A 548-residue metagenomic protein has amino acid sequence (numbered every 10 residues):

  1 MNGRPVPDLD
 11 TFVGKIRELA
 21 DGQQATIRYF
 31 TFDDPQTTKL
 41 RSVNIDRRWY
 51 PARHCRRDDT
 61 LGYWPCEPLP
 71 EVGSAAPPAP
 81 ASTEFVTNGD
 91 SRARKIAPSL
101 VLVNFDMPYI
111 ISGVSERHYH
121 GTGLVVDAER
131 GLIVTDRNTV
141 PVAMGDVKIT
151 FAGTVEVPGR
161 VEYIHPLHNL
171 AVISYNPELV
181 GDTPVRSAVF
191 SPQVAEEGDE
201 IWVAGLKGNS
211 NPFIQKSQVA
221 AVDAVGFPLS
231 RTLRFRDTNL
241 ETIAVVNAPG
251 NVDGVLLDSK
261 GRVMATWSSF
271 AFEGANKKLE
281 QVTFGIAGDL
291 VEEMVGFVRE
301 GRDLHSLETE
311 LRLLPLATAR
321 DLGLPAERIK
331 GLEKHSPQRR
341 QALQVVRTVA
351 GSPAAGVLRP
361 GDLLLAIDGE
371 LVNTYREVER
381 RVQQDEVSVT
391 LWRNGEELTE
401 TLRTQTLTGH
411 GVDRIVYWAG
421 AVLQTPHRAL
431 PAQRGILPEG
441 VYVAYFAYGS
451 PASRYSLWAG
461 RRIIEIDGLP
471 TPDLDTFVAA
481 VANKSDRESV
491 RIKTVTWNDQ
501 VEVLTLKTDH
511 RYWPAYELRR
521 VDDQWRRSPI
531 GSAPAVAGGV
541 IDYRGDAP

Functional and structural regions predicted by a protein language model:
M1-L102, D106-P108, R117-T139, M144 (+9 more regions): C-terminal recognition in membrane/secretory proteostasis and scaffolding
R160, Q215-A221, R462: Short beta-strand-centered aromatic/proline hotspots
V189-Q215, E396: Short glycine/Trp-rich loop-beta-loop segment that forms part of the substrate-binding cleft
K207-N209, F272, K277: Catalytic-center loop of serine/cysteine hydrolases
S210, V225, L229, A248 (+1 more regions): Solenoidal tandem-repeat scaffolds enriched in leucines and small polar residues
V222-V225, L314-L316: Glycine-rich, acidic and aromatic/proline-enriched surface loops and short helix-turn segments that act as binding
T232-R234: Soluble extramembrane regions of membrane proteins in the secretory/endomembrane system
